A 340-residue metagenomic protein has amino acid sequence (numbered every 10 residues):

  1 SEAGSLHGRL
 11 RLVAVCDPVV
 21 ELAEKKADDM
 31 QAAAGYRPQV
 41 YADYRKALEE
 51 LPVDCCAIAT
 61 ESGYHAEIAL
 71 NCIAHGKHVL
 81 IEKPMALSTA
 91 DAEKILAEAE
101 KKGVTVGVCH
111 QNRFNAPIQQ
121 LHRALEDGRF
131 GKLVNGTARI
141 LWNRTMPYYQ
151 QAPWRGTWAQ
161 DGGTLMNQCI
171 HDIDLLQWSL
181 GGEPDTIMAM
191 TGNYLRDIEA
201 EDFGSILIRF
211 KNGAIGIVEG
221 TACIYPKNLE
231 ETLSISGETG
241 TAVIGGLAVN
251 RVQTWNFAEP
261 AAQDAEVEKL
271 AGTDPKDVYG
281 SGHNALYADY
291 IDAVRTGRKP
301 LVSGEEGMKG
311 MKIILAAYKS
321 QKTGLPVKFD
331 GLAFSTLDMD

Functional and structural regions predicted by a protein language model:
S1-A33: N-terminal Rossmann-like dinucleotide-binding module
R9-A14, A293-G310: Glycine- and charged-residue-rich phosphate/anionic-cofactor binding loop of Rossmann-like
P18-L22, P226, D274-Y287: Active-site loop of classical SDR/Rossmann-like NAD(P)-dependent oxidoreductases, centered on the catalytic Tyr-X3-Lys
G35-D43: Conserved SAM-binding strand-loop segment of SAM-dependent methyltransferases
L48-E50, D54-C55, E61-R113, G128: Beta-strand-loop-alpha-helix segment that lines the small-molecule cofactor/substrate pocket of alpha/beta enzymes
V104, G131-N135, K319-D340: C-terminal capping/lid region of NAD(P)-dependent oxidoreductase domains
N112-I198, G324: Predominantly a Rossmann-like dinucleotide-binding segment in NAD(P)-dependent oxidoreductases
N167, I173-R251, N284-K299, L315-A317 (+1 more regions): Contiguous beta-strand/loop segments that form the cofactor/metal-binding neighborhood of enzyme cores
